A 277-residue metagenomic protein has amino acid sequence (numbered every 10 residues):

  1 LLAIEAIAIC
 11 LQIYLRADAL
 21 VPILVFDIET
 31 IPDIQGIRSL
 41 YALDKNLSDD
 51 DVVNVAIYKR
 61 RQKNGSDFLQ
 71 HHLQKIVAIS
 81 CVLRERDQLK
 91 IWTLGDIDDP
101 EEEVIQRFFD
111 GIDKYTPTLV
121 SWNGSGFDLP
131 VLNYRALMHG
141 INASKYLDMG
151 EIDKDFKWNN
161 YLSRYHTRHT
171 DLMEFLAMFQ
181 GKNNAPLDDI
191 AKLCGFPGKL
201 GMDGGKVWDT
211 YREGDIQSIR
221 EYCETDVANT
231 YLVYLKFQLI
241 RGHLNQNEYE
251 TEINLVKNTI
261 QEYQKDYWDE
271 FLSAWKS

Functional and structural regions predicted by a protein language model:
L1, D33-L40, I141-I152: Short regulatory "switch" loops immediately downstream of catalytic or recognition motifs within protein catalytic
L2-I7: Extreme N-terminal basic, low-complexity initiation segments that serve as generic localization/processing leaders
Y14, D18-Y134: Conserved non-catalytic scaffold segment of RNase H-like nuclease domains
V21-P22, Q74-V77, C81-D98, T116-E221 (+2 more regions): Metal-dependent phosphoesterase core characteristic of DEDDh/y 3'-5' exonuclease domains
P100-I105, K157-N159, I253-Q264: Short, mixed-charge aromatic SLiMs
I105, N184, G204, I216 (+2 more regions): Alpha-helix initiation and N-capping motif
E248-S277: C-terminal accessory extensions appended to soluble enzyme cores
